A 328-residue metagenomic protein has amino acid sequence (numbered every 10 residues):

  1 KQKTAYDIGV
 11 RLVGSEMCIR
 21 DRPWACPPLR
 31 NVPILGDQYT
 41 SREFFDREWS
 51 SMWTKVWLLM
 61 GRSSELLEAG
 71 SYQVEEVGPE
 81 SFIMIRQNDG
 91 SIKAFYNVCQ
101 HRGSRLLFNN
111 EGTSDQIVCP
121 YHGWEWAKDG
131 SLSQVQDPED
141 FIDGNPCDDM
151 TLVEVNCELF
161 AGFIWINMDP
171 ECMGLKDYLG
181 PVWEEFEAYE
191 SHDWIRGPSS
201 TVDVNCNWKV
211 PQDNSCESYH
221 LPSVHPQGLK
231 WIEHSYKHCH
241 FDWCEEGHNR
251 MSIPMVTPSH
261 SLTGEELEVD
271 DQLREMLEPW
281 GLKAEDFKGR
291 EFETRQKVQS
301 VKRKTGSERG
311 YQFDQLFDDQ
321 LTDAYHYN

Functional and structural regions predicted by a protein language model:
K1-G14, I19: Single conserved hydrophobic/aromatic residue that forms the stacking wall/gate of nucleotide- or nucleobase-binding
S15, R20, R30-N31, I195: Non-catalytic, topology-defining segments of multipass membrane proteins
R22-G36: Short, contiguous pre-domain boundary segments
V32, G36-I83: Non-catalytic accessory segments flanking enzyme active sites
D46, S50, T54, N97-Q100 (+3 more regions): A broad, structural surface signal
E48-L59, S131-D140, S307-L321: Short, basic/low-complexity N-terminal boundary segments at the transition from targeting/disordered tails
E65-C172, K176-E184, A188: Rieske [2Fe-2S] iron-sulfur-binding domain
I85-R86, S91, N156-L159, F163-N328: C-terminal catalytic domain of Rieske-type non-heme iron oxygenases
